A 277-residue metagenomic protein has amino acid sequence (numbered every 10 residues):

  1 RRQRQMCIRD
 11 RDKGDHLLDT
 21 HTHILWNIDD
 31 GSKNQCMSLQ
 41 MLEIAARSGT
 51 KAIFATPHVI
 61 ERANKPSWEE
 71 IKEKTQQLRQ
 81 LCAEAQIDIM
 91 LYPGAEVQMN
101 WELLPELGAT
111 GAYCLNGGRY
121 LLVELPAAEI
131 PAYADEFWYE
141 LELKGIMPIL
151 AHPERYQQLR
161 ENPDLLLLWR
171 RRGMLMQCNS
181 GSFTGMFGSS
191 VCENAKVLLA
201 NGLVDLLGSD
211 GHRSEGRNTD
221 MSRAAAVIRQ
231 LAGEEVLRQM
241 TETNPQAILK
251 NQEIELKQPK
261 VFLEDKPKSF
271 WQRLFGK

Functional and structural regions predicted by a protein language model:
R1-I8: Short, small-residue-biased leader/transition segments that mark boundaries at the very start of proteins
H16-D29, A151-Y156: Histidine-centered catalytic micro-motifs
L17-T20, F54-T56, Y92-A95, I149-A151 (+2 more regions): Active-site neighborhood of phospho(di)ester-bond hydrolases with catalytic His/Asp-centered motifs
I24-Q35, V123-E129, F183: Active-site mouth loops of central-metabolism enzymes
Q35-T56, W68-A85: Alpha-helical scaffold segments that flank or form the walls of functional sites
N64-Q177, L256, K260-G276: Extended substrate/RNA-proximal surfaces in nucleic-acid metabolism proteins
L203-T219: Short acidic/histidine-rich active-site segments
A226-K277: Mid-to-C-terminal alpha-helical segments outside catalytic/metal-binding sites
